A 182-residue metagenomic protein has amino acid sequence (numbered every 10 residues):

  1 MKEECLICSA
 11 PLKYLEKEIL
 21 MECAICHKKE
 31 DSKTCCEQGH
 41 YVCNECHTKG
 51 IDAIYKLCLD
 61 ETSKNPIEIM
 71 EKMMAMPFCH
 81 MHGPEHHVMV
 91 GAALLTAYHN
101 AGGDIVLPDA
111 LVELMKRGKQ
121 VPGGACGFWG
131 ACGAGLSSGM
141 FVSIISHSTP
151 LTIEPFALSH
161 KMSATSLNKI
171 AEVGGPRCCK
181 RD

Functional and structural regions predicted by a protein language model:
K2, L20, K33, H40: Residues immediately within or flanking Cys/His clusters that coordinate Zn2+ in small zinc-binding modules
C5-C8, C23-C26, C36, C43-C46: Short cysteine-rich clusters marking metal-coordination/redox-active sites
L12, E30, V42, G50: Cys/His-rich microdomains that often coordinate metals
M21-K28, P66-P77, P108-C126: Short, hydrophobic/aliphatic alpha-helical segments
S32-K33, M73-P84, Q120-G130, A171-R177: A short glycine/serine-rich beta->alpha loop
D60-G91: Polybasic, low-complexity association/targeting segments
V88-D104, P108-H160: Conserved mixed alpha/beta catalytic, RNA-binding, or beta-rich assembly cores of soluble enzyme, regulatory
S146-D182: A structural-propensity feature for long, helix-poor, extended segments
